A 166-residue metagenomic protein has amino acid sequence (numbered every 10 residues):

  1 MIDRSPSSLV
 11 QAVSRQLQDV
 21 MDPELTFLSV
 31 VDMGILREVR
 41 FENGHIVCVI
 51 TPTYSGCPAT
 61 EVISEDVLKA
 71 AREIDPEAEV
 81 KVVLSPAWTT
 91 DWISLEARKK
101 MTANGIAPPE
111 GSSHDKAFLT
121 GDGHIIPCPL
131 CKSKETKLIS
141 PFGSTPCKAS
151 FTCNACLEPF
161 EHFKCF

Functional and structural regions predicted by a protein language model:
M1-F166: Domain-level signature for proteins that mediate thiol-based redox and metal-cofactor handling
